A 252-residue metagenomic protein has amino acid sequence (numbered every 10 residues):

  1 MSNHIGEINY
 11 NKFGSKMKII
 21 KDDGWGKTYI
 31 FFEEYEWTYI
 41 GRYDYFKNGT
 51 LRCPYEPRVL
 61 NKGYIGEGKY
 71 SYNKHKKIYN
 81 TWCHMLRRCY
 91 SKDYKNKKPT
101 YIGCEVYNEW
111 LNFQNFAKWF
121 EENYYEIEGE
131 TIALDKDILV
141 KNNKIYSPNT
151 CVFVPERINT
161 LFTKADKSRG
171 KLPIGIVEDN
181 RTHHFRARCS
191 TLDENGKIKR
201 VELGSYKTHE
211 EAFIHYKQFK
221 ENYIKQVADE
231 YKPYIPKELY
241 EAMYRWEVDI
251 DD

Functional and structural regions predicted by a protein language model:
M1-Y39, C53-W82, R87, G103-V106: Short helix-coil boundary/hinge micro-motifs
I30, F116, I176, A187 (+1 more regions): An aromatic-rich alpha-helical recognition segment common to small helix-rich domains
D44-L60, N149-T163: Short, structured interface segments
N48-L60, Y223-D252: Extended, polar beta-sheet/loop recognition surfaces of beta-rich domains that mediate binding to diverse ligands
E67-S91, N96-C189: Short, cationic Gly/His-enriched loop motifs
I102-Y107, I198-E210: A short, exposed loop/beta-hairpin motif centered on an aromatic-Gly-Thr core
L192-E194: Short glycine/acidic-enriched loop and turn motifs that connect beta-strands
